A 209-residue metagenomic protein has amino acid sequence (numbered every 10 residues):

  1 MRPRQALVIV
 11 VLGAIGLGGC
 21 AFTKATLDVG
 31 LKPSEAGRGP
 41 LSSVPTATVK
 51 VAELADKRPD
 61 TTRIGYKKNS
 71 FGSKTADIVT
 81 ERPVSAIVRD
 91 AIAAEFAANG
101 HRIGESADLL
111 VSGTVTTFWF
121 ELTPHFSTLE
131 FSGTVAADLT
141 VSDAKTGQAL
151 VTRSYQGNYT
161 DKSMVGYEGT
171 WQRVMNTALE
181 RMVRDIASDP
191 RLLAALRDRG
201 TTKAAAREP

Functional and structural regions predicted by a protein language model:
M1-C20: Sec-dependent bacterial lipoprotein signal peptides
C20-A86, S188-P209: A structural "domain/chain start" motif
A21-L31, A98-L150, T160-V165: Surface-exposed short loop/turn segments
L54-K57, E130-A137, M175-R181: Short alpha-helical linear motifs
K67-E81, K145-S188, L192: Short secondary-structure boundary motifs at beta->alpha junctions and helix caps
A91-R102, R181, D185-D189, L193: Structured segments of extracytoplasmic/periplasmic soluble domains in secreted or envelope-associated proteins
